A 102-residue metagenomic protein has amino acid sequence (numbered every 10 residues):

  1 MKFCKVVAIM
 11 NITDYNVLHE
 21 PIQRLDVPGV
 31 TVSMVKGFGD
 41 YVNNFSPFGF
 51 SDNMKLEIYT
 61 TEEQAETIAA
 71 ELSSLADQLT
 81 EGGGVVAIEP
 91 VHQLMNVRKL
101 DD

Functional and structural regions predicted by a protein language model:
M1-D102: Positively charged, small/polar-rich N-terminal and surface patches that mediate targeting and assembly and bind
